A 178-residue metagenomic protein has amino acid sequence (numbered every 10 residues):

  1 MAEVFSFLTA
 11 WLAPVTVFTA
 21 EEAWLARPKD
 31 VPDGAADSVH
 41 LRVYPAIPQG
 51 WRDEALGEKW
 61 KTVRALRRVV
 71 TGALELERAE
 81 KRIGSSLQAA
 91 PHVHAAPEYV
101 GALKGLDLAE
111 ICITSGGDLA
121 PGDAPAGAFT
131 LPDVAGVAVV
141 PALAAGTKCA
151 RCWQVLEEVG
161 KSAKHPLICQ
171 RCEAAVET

Functional and structural regions predicted by a protein language model:
M1-A73, E77-G101, D118-P121, P125-V140: Acidic, turn-prone loop/beta-hairpin segments
D107-G122: A glycine-rich helix N-cap at a beta->alpha junction
A144-T147, K164: Flanking scaffold residues of small Cys/His-coordinated metal-binding clusters
C149, C169-C172: Short cysteine-rich clusters marking metal-coordination/redox-active sites
W153-L156, E173: Cys/His-coordinated zinc-binding microdomains
E158-L167: Short linker/helix segments within small regulatory modules
A175-T178: Short metal-binding segments enriched for Cys and/or His
